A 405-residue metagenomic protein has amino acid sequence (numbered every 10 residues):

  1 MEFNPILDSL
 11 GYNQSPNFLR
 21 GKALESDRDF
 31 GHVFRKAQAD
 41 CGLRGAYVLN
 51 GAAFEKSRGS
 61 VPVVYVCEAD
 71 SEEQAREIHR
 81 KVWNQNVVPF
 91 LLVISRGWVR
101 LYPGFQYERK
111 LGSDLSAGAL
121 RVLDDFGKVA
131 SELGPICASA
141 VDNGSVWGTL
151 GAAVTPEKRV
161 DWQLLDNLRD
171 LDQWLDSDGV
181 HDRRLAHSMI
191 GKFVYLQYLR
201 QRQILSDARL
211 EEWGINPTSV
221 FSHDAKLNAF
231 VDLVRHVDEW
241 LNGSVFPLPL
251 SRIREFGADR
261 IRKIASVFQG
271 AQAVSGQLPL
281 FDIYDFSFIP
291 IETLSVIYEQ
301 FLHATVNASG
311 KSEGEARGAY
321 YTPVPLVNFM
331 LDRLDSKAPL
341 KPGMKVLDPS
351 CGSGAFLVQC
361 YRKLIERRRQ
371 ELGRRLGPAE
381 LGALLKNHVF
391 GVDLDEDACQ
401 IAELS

Functional and structural regions predicted by a protein language model:
M1-D125, R362: Nucleic acid-processing catalytic cores of prokaryotic defense/repair systems
F54-K56, R80-N84, F90-V93, A186-H187 (+4 more regions): A general structural signal for short secondary-structure junctions and capping/turn motifs
S95-G97, D395, S405: A short beta-strand-to-loop transition that corresponds to the Sensor-1 phosphate-sensing loop of AAA+ P-loop ATPases
G112-S116, L123, E211, P217-T218 (+1 more regions): Short, surface-exposed linear patches
D125-Y361, V392-A398: Preference for the N-terminal adenyl/adenosyl cofactor-binding alpha/beta module
S206-W213, P342, K363-N387: Flexible phosphate/Mg2+-sensing switch loops adjacent to catalytic phosphate-binding sites
C360-K363, S405: Hydrophobic residues on the short alpha-helix immediately C-terminal to a glycine-rich phosphate/catalytic loop
A402: Conserved SAM-binding loop
